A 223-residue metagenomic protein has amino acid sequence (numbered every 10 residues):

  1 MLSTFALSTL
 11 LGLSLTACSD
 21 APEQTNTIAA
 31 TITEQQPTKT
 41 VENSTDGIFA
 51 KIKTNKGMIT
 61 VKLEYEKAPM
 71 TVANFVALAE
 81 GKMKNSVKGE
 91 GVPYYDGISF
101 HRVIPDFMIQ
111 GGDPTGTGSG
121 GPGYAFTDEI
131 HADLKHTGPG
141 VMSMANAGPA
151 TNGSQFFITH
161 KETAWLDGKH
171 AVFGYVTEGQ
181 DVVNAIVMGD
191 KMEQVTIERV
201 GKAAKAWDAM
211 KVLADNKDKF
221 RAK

Functional and structural regions predicted by a protein language model:
M1-S8: Sec-dependent signal peptide recognition, specifically the positively charged N-region followed immediately by
L2, C18-K223: Cyclophilin-like peptidyl-prolyl cis-trans isomerases
G12-L15: Bacterial Sec-type N-terminal signal peptides, specifically the leucine/valine-rich hydrophobic h-region
